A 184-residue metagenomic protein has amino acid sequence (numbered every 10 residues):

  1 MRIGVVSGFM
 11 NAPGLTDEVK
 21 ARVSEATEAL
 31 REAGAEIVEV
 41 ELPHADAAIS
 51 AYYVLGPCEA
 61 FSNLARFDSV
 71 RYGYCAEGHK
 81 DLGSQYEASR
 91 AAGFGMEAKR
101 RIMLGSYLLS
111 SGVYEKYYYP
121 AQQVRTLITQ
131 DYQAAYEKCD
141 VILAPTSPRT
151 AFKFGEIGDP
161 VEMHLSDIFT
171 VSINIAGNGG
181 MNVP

Functional and structural regions predicted by a protein language model:
M1-A60, R66: Gly/Ser-rich, acidic/histidine-flanked active-site/gating loops
A29-E32, E36-I37, A48, G56-S62 (+2 more regions): Glycine-rich, small-residue loops and helix-cap segments that act as flexible hinges at active-site edges
